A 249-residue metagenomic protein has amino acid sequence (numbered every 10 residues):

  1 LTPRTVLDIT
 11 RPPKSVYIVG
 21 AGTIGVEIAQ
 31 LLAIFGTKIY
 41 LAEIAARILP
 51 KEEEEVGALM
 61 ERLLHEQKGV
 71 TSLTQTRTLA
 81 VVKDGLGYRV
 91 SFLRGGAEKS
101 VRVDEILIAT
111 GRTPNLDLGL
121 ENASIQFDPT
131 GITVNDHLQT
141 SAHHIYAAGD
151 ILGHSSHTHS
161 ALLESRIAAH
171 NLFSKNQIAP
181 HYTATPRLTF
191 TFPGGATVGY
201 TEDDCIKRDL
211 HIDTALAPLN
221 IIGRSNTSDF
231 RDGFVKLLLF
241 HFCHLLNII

Functional and structural regions predicted by a protein language model:
L1-P12, S100-N176: FAD-site-proximal beta/loop scaffold in flavoenzymes
T2-R4, T74-T76, V82, P129 (+1 more regions): Short loop/edge segments at beta-strand edges and connector loops that shape dinucleotide/nucleotide cofactor-binding
L7, D150-T158, T191, N220-T227 (+1 more regions): Glycine-rich phosphate/pyrophosphate-binding beta-alpha loops
P13-Y17, T23-A97, H157-L162, H170-D204: Rossmann-like dinucleotide-binding cores of NAD(P)H-dependent redox enzymes
T71-L73, V101, Y146, D213-A215: General small-molecule cofactor/ligand-binding pocket signal
V82, A196-F242, I249: Structured beta-strand/loop patches that form or line metal/cofactor-binding pockets in enzymes
Q126-D128, K175-A184, L210-A215: A short alpha-helix-loop-beta-strand transition element characteristic of N-terminal alpha/beta dinucleotide-binding
L138, C243-H244: Glycine-centered positions within short beta-strands or beta-hairpins
